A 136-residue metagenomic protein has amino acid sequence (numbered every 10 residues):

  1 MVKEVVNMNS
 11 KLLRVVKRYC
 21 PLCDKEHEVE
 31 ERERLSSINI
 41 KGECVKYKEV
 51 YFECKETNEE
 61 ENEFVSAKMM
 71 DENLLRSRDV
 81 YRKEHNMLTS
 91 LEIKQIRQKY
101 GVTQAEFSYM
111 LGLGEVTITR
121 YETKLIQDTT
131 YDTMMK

Functional and structural regions predicted by a protein language model:
V2-H85: N-terminal flexible/basic segments that precede or flank functional cores
N62-T130: Extended interfacial segments that mediate partner engagement and assembly in macromolecular machines
